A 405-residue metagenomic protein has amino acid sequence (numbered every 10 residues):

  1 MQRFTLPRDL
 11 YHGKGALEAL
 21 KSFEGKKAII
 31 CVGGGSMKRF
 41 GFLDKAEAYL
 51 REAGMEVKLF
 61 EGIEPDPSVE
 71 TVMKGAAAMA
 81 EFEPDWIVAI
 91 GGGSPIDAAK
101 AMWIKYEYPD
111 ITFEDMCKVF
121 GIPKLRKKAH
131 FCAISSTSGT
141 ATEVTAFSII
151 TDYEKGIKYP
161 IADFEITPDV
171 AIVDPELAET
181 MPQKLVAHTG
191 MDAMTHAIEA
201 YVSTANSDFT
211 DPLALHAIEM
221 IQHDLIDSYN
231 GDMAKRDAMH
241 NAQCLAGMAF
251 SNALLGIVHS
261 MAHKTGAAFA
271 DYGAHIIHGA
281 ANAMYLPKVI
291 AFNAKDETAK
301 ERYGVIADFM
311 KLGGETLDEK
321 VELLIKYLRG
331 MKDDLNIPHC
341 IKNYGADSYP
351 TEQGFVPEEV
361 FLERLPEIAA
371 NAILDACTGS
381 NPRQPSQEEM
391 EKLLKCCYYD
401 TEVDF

Functional and structural regions predicted by a protein language model:
M1-W86, I341: ATP/NTP phosphate-donor binding region
E70-E176: Glycine/threonine-rich beta-strand-loop-alpha-helix active-site module that forms ligand/phosphate-binding
G139, C244-N282, D375-G379: Glycine-rich phosphate/pyrophosphate-binding beta-alpha loops
F147-A253: Carboxylate- and glycine-rich phosphate/diphosphate-binding segment that chelates Mg2+/Mn2+
T204-L213, D227-A238, A253-V258, I276-G279 (+5 more regions): Flexible, glycine/charged-enriched surface loops at secondary-structure junctions
D271, H275, G279-V360, V403: Gly/Pro-rich interdomain helix-loop hinge
E359-F405: Short, amphipathic C-terminal "tail helix"
